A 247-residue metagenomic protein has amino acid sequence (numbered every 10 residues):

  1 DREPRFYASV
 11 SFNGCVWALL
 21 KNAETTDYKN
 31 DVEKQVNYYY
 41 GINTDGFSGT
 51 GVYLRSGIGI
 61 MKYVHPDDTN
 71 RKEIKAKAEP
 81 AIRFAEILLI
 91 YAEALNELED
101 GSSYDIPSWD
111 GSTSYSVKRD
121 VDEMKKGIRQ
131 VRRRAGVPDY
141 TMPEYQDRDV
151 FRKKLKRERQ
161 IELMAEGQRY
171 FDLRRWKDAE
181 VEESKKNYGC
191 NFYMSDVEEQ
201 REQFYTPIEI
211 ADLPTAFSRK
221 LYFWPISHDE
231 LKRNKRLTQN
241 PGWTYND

Functional and structural regions predicted by a protein language model:
D1-F84: Flexible, polar/acidic helix-loop-strand segments at domain edges
R2, E123-G127, F151: Stable alpha-helical elements in mature extracytoplasmic
F6, A85, A92, L155 (+1 more regions): Hydrophobic, well-ordered secondary-structure elements that form the walls of internal hydrophobic environments
V10-W17, Y91, L95-S102, V131-D139 (+3 more regions): A generic secondary-structure signal for well-formed alpha-helical elements
T25-V52, P107-S116, E123-K126, K186-T215: Surface-exposed intrinsically disordered loops and tails
I74, A78-E79, I128, R132 (+1 more regions): Long, intrinsically disordered, low-complexity segments
A76-A135: Extended amphipathic alpha-helical segments enriched in small hydrophobics
